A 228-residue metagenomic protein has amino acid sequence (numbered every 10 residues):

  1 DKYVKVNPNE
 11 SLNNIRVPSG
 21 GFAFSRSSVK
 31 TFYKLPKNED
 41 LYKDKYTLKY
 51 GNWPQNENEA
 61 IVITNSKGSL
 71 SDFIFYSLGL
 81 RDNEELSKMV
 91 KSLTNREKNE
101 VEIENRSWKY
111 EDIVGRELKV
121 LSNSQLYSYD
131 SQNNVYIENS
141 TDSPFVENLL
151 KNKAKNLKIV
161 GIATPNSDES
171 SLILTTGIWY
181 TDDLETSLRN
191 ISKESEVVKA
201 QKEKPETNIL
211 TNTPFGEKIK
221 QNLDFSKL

Functional and structural regions predicted by a protein language model:
D1-L228: Basic-flanked hydrophobic alpha-helices used for secretion and membrane insertion
